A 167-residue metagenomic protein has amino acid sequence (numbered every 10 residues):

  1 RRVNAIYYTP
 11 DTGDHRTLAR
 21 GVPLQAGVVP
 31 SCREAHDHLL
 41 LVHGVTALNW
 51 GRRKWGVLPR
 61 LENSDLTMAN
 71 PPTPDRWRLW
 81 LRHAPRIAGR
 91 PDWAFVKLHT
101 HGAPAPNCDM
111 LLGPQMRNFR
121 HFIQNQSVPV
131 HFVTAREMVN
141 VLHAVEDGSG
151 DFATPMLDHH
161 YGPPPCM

Functional and structural regions predicted by a protein language model:
R1-D92: Active-site-adjacent pocket scaffolds in enzyme catalytic domains
G27, N63-M167: C-terminal domain-boundary segment and adjacent tail
